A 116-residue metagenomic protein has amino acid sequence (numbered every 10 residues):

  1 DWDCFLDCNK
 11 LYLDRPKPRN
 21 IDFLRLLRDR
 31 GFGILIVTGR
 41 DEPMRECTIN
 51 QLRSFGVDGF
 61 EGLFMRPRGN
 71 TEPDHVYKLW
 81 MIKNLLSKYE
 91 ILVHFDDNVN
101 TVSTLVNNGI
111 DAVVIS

Functional and structural regions predicted by a protein language model:
D1-D7, G59-F64: Short, basic/glycine-rich phosphate-binding loops at helix/coil junctions that contact nucleotide phosphates
D3-L35, E42-I49, V76: Short, acidic loop-to-helix structural element flanking the phosphoryl-transfer center in phosphate-processing enzymes
L24-R28, K83-L86, V106: Surface-exposed amphipathic alpha-helices with a cationic face
F32, V57, I110: Short phosphate-binding/catalytic loops that engage adenosine nucleotides
G33-L35, F64, V93, V113: A structural signal for isolated positions on well-ordered beta-strands in alpha/beta enzyme cores
T38-G39, D96: Conserved residues at beta->alpha junctions
E42-L92, T101: Substrate-recognition "cap/lid" segment bordering the active-site pocket of phosphatases
K88-S116: Acidic, Mg2+-coordinating phosphoryl-transfer loop and its flanking beta/alpha structural elements, shared across
